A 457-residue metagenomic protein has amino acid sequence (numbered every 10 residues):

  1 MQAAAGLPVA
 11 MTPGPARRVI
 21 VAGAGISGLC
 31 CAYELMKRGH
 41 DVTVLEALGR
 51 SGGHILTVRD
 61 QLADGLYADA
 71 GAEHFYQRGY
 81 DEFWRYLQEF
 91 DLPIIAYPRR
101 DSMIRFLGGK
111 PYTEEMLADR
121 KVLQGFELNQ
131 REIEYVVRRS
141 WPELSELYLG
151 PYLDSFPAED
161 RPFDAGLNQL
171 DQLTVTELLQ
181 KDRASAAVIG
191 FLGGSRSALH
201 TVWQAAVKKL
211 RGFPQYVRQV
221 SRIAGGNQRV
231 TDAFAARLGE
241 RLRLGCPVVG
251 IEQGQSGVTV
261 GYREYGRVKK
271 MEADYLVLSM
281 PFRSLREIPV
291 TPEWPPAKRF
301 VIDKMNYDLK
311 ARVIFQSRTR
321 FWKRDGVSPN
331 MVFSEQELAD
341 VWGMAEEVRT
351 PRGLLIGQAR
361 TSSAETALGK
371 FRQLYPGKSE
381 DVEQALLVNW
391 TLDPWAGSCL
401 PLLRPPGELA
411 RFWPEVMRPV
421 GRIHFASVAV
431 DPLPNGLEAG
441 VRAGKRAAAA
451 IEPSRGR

Functional and structural regions predicted by a protein language model:
M1-V19, K37: Extreme N-terminal leader/targeting segments of oxidoreductases
Q2-P8, E115-M116, G257-T259, R263 (+3 more regions): Conserved flavin/dinucleotide-binding core of flavoenzymes
P15-R17, Y265-Y275: Core beta-strand elements of the Rossmann-like FAD/NAD(P) dinucleotide-binding domain in flavoenzyme oxidoreductases
R17-V44: N-terminal Rossmann-like FAD-binding beta1-loop-alpha1 element of flavoenzymes
M36-L62: Glycine-rich FAD pyrophosphate-binding loop
A63-R139: Dinucleotide-binding Rossmann-like beta1-alpha1 core, especially the glycine-rich loop that anchors the ADP
S145-G250, G254-T259, E264, E272 (+3 more regions): Active-site/ligand-binding neighborhood in enzyme catalytic cores
Y275-A297: Flavin (primarily FAD) binding-site architecture
